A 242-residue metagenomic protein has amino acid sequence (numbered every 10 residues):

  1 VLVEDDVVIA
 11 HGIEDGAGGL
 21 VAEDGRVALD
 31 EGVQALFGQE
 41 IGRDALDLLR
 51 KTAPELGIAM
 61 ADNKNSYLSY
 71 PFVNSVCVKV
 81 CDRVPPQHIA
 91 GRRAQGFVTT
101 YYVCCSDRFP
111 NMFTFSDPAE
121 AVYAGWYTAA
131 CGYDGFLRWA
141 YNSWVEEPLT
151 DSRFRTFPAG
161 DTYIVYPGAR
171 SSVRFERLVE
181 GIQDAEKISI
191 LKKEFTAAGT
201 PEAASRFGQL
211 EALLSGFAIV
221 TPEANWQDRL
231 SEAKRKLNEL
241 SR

Functional and structural regions predicted by a protein language model:
V1-L36: N-terminal low-complexity segments that are often proline-rich with Ser/Thr-Pro
V3, S106, Y166-A169: A generic structural signal for ordered alpha-helices
D6, H11, A119-V122, R174: Residue-level detector of functional hotspots within protein domains
V7, F97, T196-T200: Residue-level recognition of short, well-ordered coil/turn positions that link secondary-structure elements
A17, R26, A35-E40, D44-N63 (+2 more regions): Catalytic domains of carbohydrate-active enzymes that cleave complex glycans
A17, R26, G32-L149: Catalytic-core regions of glycoside hydrolase
